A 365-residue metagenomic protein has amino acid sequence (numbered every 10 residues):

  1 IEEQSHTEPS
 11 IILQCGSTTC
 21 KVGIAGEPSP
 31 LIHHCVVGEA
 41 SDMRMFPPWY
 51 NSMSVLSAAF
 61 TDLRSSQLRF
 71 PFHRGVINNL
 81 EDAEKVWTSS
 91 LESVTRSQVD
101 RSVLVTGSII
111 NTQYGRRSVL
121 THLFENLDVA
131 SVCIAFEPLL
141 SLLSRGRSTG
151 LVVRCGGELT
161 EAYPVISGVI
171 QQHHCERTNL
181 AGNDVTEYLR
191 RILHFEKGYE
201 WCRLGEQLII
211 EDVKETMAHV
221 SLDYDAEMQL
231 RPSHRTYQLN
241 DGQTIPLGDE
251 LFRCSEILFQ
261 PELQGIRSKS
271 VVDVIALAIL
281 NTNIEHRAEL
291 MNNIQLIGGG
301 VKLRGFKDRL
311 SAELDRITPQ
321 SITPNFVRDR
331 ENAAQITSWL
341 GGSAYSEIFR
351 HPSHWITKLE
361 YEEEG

Functional and structural regions predicted by a protein language model:
I1-H6, A130-V153, V169, W339-S343: Conserved phosphate-binding catalytic cores of ATP/NTP-utilizing and phosphoryl-transfer enzymes
P9-H122, S131, E161, Q172-H174 (+2 more regions): Conserved phosphate-binding loops in N-terminal lobes of ATP-dependent enzymes of the actin/Hsp70/sugar-kinase
L13-Q14, V22, W87, V103-V105 (+11 more regions): Structural signal for hydrophobic/aromatic residues that build the beta-strand cores of folded beta-sheet domains
V86-V94, R253, I257-L290, R309: Phosphate/ATP-binding catalytic cores across multiple sugar-kinase/actin-like superfamilies, primarily ASKHA
T106-R116, A218, L222, N292-E313 (+1 more regions): Glycine-rich phosphate-binding loops at beta-strand->alpha-helix junctions
P138-G146, I209, P324-G365: Glycine-rich phosphate-binding/hydrolytic loop that grips phosphoryl groups
I166-G265, N293: Phosphate-binding glycine-rich/basic clefts of nucleotide- and phosphate-handling proteins, predominantly
Q295, L303-R330, E347, H351-P352 (+1 more regions): Catalytic phosphate/nucleotide-handling subdomain of diverse soluble enzymes
